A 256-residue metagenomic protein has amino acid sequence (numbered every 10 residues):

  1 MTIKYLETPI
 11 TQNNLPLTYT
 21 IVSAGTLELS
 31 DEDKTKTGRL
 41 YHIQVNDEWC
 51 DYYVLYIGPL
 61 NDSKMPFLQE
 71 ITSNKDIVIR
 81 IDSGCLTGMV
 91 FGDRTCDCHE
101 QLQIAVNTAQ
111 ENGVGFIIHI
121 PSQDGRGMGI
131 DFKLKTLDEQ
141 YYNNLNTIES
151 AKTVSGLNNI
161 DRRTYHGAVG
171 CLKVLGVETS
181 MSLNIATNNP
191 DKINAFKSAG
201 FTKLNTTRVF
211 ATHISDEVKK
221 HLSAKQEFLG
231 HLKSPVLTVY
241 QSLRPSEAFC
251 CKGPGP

Functional and structural regions predicted by a protein language model:
M1-P256: Catalytic domains of riboflavin
